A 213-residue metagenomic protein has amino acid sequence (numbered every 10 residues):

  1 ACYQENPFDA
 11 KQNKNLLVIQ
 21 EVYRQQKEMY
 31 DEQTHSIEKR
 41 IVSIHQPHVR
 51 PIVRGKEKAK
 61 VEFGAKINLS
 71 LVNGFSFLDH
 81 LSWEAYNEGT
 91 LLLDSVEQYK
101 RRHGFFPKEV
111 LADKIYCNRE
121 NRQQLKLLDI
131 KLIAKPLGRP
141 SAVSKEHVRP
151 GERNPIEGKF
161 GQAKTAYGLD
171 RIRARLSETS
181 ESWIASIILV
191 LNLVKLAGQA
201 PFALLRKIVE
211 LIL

Functional and structural regions predicted by a protein language model:
A1-K108, K114, R122-Q124: Polybasic low-complexity intrinsically disordered regions
L16-L17, Q26-Q33, K39, E146-L213: Basic, amphipathic alpha-helical segments enriched in Lys/Arg and hydrophobic/aromatic residues
L69, L92, P107-N118, L125 (+3 more regions): Short, conserved catalytic/metal-binding motifs centered on acidic residues
V72, S95-Q98, R102, L128 (+4 more regions): Generic, well-ordered alpha-helical scaffold segments in large soluble proteins
N73, Q98-Y99, E109-L111, P140-V143 (+2 more regions): Short C-terminal domain-edge/linker segments immediately following a structured domain
S76-H80, S144, D170-I172: Short small-residue beta-strand/loop micro-motif enriched in glycine and branched aliphatics
H103-P150, R173-A174: An internal, acidic/charged active-site-proximal segment that coordinates divalent cations and/or engages
